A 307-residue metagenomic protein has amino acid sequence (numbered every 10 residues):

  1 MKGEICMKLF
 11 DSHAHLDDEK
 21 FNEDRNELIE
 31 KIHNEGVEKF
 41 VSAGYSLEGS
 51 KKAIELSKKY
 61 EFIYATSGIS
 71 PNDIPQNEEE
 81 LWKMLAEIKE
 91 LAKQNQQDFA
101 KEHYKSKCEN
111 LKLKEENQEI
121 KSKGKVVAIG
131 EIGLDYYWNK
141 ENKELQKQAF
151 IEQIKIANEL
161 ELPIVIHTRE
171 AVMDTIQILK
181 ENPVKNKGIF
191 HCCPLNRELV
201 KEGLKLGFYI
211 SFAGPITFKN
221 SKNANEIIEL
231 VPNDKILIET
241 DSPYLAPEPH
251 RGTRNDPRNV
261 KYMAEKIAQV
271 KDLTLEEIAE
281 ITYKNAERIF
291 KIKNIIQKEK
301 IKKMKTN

Functional and structural regions predicted by a protein language model:
K2-K305: Mid-domain alpha/beta scaffold segments of enzyme catalytic cores
